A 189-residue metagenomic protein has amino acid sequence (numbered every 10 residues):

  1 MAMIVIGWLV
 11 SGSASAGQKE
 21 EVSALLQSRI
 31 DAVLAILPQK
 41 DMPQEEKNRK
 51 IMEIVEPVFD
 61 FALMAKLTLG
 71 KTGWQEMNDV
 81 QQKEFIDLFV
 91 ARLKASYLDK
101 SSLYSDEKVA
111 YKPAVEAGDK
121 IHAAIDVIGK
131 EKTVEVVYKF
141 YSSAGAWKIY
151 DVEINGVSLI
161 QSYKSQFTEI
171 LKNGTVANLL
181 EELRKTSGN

Functional and structural regions predicted by a protein language model:
S11-S13: N-terminal signal peptide c-region/cleavage motif recognized by signal peptidases
K19-Y97: Early exported N-terminus immediately downstream of N-terminal targeting peptides
E20-A24, A35, Q39-M42, E46 (+8 more regions): Surface-exposed, polar/charged faces of alpha-helical domains in mature secreted/periplasmic/lumenal proteins
F89, P113-V115, D126-G129, F140-S142 (+1 more regions): A mature extracytoplasmic/lumenal domain signature
A95-V134, T186-N189: Surface-exposed, charged secondary-structure patches
T133-E135, K139-Q161: Short beta-strand edge/turn micro-motifs at domain boundaries
D151-N189: Low-complexity, intrinsically disordered terminal/linker segments enriched in charged and Gly/Pro repeats
